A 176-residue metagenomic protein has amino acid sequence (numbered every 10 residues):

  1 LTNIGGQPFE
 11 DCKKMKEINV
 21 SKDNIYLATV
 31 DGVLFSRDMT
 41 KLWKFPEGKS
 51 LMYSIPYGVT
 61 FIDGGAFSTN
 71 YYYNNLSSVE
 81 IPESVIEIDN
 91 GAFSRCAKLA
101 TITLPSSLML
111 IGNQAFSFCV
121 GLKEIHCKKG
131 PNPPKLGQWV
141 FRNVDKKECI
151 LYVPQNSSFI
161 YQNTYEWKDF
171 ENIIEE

Functional and structural regions predicted by a protein language model:
L1-G5, C12-V33, R37-F61, Y71-E87 (+4 more regions): Structural signature of tandem-repeat unit edges
T164-D169: Helix-loop-beta element that forms the nucleotide-linked donor phosphate-binding surface in glycosyltransferases
